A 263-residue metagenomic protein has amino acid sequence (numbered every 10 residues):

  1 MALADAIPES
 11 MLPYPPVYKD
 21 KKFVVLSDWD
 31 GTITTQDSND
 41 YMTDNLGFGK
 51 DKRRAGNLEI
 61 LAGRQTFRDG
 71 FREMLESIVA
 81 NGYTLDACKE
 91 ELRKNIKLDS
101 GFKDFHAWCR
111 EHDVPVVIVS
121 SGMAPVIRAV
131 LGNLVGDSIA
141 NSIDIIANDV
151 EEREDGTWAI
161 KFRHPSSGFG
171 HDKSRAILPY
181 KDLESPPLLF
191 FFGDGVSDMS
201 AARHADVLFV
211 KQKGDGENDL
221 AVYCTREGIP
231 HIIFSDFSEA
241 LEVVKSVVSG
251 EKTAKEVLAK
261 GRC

Functional and structural regions predicted by a protein language model:
A2-D149: Alpha-helical substrate-recognition element adjacent to the catalytic core
A2-L3, S10, R93-D104, E111-P115 (+1 more regions): C-terminal cap/substrate-recognition subdomain and adjoining C-terminal extension of metal-dependent phosphatase-like
